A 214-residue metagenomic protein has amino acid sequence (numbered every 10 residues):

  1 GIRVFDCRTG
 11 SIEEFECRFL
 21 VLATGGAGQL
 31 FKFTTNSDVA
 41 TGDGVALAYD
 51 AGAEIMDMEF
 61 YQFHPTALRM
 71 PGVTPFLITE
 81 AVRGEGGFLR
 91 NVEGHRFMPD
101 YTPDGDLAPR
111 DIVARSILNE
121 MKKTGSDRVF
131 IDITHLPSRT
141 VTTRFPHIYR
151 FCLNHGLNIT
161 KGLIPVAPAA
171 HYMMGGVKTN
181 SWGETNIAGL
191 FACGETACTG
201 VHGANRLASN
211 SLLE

Functional and structural regions predicted by a protein language model:
I2-F5, R144-A197: A glycine-rich dinucleotide-binding beta-alpha-beta segment and adjacent secondary-structure elements that constitute
R8, C17-F19, A23-G28, L157 (+1 more regions): Glycine-/small-residue-rich beta->alpha transition segments that form the dinucleotide
R8-F19, T185-G189: Core beta-strand elements of the Rossmann-like FAD/NAD(P) dinucleotide-binding domain in flavoenzyme oxidoreductases
L20, L47, W182: Hydrophobic/aromatic ligand-binding patch that stacks against planar heteroaromatic rings of cofactors or nucleotides
G26-G28, S37, F60-R69, T196-C198: Acidic, glycine-rich active-site loops and adjacent beta-strand->loop/helix elements that engage anionic groups
L30-A51, I187, G200-E214: A conserved FAD-binding loop/helix module that cradles the flavin
L47, A53-I164: An anion/pyrophosphate-binding glycine-rich loop and adjacent beta-alpha core in soluble alpha-beta enzymes
